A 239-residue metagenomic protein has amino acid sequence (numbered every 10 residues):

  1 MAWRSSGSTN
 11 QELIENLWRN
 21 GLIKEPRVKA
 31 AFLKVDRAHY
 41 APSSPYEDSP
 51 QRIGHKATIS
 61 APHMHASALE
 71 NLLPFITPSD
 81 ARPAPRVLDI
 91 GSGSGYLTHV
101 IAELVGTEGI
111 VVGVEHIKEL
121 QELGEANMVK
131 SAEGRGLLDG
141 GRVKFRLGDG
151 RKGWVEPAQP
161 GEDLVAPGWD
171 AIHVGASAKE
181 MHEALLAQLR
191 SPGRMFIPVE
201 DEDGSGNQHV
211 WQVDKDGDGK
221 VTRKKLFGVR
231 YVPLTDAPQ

Functional and structural regions predicted by a protein language model:
M1-L88, Y96-L104, L120-K130, G217 (+1 more regions): Class I SAM-dependent transferase core
L73-D218: Conserved nucleotide-cofactor-binding alpha/beta core module
E162, P238-Q239: A short, highly charged, low-complexity intrinsically disordered segment
